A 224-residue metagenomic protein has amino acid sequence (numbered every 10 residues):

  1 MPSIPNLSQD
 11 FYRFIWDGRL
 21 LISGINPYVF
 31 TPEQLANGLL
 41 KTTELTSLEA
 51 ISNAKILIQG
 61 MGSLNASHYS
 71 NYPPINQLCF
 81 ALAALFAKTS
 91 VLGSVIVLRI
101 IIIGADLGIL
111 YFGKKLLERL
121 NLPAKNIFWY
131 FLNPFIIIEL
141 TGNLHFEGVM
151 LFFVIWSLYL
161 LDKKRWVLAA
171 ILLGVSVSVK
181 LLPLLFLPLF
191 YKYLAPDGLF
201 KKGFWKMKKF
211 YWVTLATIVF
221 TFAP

Functional and structural regions predicted by a protein language model:
M1-R99: Intramembrane catalytic core of multi-pass membrane enzymes that act on lipidic substrates
N65-S67, N71, P196, K206-P224: Membrane-lumen/periplasm interface segments of specific transmembrane helices in polyprenyl phosphate-linked
F80, A84, L110-K114, E118 (+3 more regions): Hydrophobic transmembrane alpha-helices
L82, G93-L120, F128, L151 (+1 more regions): Transmembrane-helix motifs of polytopic, lipid-linked glycan transferases
G104-L107, F131, G148-Y159, A169 (+2 more regions): Alpha-helical transmembrane segments of multi-pass membrane proteins
A124-I137: Transmembrane and membrane-interface helices of multi-pass, inner-membrane envelope-modifying transferases
I137-L140, W156-L160, W166-F190: Membrane-interface alpha helices of multi-pass inner-membrane proteins
T141-E147: Short acidic/glycine- and proline-prone juxtamembrane loop motifs at membrane-interface regions of multi-pass membrane
